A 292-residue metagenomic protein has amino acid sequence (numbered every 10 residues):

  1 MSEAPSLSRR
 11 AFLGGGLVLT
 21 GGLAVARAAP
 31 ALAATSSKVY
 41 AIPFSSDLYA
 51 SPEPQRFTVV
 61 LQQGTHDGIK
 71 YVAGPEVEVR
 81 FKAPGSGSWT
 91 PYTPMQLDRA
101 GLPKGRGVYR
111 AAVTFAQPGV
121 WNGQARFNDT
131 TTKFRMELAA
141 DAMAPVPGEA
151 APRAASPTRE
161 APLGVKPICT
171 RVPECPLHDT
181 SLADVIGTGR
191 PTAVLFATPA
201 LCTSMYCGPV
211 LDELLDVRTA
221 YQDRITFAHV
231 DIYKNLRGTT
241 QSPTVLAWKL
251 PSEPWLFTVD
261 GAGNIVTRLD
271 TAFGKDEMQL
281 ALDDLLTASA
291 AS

Functional and structural regions predicted by a protein language model:
M1-L7, V18-G21, L32: N-terminal secretory signal peptides
A24-S37: C-terminal region of N-terminal signal peptides and the immediate post-cleavage residues of exported proteins
A34-P167: Contiguous segments within soluble domain cores/interaction surfaces
G187-L201: Short active-site neighborhood of thiol/selenol oxidoreductases, capturing the structured segment around
M205-T219: Typically the conserved alpha-helix immediately C-terminal to a functionally engaged Cys/Sec in thioredoxin-like
I232-S252: Thioredoxin-like thiol-disulfide oxidoreductase module
P254-V266: A short, hydrophobic beta-strand/beta-hairpin element that forms part of a small beta-sheet core
D270-S292: Thiol-/selenol-based redox modules, centered on thioredoxin-like and closely related oxidoreductase domains
